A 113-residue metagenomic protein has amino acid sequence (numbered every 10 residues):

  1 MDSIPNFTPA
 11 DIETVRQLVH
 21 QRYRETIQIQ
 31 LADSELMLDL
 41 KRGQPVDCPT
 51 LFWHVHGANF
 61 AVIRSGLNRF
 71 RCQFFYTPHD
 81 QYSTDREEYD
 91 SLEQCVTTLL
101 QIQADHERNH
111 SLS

Functional and structural regions predicted by a protein language model:
M1-V55: Negatively charged, low-complexity tracts enriched in Asp/Glu with abundant Ser/Thr
T8-V19, H56-T84: Short aromatic-glycine-(Arg/Gly/Cys) micro-motifs in beta-strand/loop hairpins
L31, F60-A61, T97: Amphipathic alpha-helical interaction segments
E35, G43, S65-L67, R71 (+2 more regions): Structured catalytic/translocation cores of nucleotide/phosphate-coupled proteins
P49-V62, H110-S111: Short, Lys/Arg-enriched charge-dense amphipathic segments
P78-S113: Ampiphathic alpha-helical segments that act as solvent-exposed interaction surfaces
